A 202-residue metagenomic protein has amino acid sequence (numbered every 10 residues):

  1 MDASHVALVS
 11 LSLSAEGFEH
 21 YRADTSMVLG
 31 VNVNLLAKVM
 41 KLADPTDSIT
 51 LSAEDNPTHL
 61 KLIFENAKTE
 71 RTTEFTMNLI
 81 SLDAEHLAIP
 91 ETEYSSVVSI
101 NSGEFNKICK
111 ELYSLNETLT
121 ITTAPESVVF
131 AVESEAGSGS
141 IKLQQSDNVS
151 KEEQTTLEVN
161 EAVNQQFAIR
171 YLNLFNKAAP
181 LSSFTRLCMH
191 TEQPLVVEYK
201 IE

Functional and structural regions predicted by a protein language model:
M1-S114, T122-E202: DNA polymerase sliding clamps and clamp-related checkpoint/processivity subunits
L119: Polyanion-binding surfaces on beta-sheet-dominated domains and ring/shell assemblies
